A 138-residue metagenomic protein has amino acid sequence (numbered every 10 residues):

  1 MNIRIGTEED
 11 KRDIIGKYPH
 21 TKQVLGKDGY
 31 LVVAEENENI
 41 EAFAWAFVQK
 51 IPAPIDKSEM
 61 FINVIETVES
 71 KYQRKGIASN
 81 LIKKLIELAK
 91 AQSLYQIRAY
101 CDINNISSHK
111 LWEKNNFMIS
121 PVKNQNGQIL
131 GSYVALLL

Functional and structural regions predicted by a protein language model:
M1-E9, L136-L138: Conserved N-terminal entry element of GNAT/NAT acetyltransferase domains
I5-S70, I82, L88: Acetyl-CoA-dependent GNAT
D28, N105, N126-L130: Short acidic/glycine-enriched loop/turn segments that link adjacent beta-strands
V64, C101-I103: A cross-domain feature marking catalytic cores of carbohydrate-active enzymes and several ubiquitous metabolic/repair
R74-N80: A short glycine-leucine-enriched loop at secondary-structure breakpoints that most characteristically corresponds
S79, I103-P121: Conserved active-site alpha-helix within GNAT-family acetyltransferase domains
A89-C101: Conserved GNAT acetyl-CoA-binding A-motif
V122-L138: C-terminal "cap" of GNAT-fold acetyltransferases
